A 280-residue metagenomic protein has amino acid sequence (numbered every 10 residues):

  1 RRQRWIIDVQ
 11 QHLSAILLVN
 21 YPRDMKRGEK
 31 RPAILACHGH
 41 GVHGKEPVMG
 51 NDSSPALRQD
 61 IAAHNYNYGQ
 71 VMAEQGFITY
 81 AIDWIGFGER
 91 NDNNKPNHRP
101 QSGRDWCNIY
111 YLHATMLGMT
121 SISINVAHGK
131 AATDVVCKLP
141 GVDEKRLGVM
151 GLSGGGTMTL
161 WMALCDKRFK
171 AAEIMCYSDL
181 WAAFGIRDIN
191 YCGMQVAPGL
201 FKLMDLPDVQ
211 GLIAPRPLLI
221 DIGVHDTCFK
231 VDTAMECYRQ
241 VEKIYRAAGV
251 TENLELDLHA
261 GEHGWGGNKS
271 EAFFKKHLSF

Functional and structural regions predicted by a protein language model:
R1-A33: N-terminal cap/lid segment of alpha/beta-hydrolase-fold proteins
E29, C37-A127, C137-K138, F184-R187: Cap/lid segment of the alpha/beta-hydrolase catalytic domain
N108-M116, I124, A131-A132, F169-Q210 (+3 more regions): Mobile cap/lid helix-loop segments that gate and shape the active-site cleft of serine hydrolases
P140-S153: Alpha/beta-hydrolase fold nucleophile elbow
G151-A163: Glycine-rich nucleophile elbow surrounding the catalytic serine of serine-hydrolase chemistry
I213, I220-I222: Short beta-strand/loop motif that positions the catalytic acidic residue of the alpha/beta-hydrolase fold
V224-D232, H263-W265: Acidic catalytic loop of the alpha/beta-hydrolase fold
R239, Y245-F280: C-terminal catalytic histidine-bearing segment of alpha/beta-hydrolase fold enzymes
